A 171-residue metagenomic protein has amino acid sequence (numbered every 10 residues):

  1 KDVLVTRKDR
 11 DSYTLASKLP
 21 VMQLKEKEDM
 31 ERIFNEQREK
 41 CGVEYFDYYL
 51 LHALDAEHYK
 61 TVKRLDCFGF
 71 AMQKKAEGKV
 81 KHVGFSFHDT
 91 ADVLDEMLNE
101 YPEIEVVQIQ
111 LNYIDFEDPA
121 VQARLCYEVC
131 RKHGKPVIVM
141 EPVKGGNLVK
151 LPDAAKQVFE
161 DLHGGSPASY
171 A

Functional and structural regions predicted by a protein language model:
K1-D2, K27-E28, H58-T61: Metal-dependent catalytic neighborhoods of phosphoester/phosphodiester hydrolases
K1-Y13, E44, F70, A76: N-terminal binding-site loop/beta-alpha segment at the start of enzyme catalytic domains that lines or forms
D11-Q23, Y49-L54: A short, structured active-site edge motif that brings together acidic residues
L24-R32: Glycine-rich anion/phosphate-binding loops
I33-C41, L94: Short, charged beta->alpha transition segments
E39-Y59: Active-site groove signature of glycoside hydrolases
L54-A171: Beta/alpha (TIM)-barrel catalytic core signal, keyed to glycine-rich beta->alpha loops juxtaposed to Asp/Glu that bind
